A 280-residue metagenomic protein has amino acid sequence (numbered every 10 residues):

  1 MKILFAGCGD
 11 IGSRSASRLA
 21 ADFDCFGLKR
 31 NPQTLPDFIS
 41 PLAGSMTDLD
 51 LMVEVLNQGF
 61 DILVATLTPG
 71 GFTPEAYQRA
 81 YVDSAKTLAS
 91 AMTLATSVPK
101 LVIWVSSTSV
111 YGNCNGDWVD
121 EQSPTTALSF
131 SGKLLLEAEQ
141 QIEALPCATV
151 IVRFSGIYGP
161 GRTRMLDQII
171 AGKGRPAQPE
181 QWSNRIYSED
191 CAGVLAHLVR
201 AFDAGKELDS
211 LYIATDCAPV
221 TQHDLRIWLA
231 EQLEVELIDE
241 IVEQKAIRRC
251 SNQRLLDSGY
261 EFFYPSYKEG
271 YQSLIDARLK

Functional and structural regions predicted by a protein language model:
G12-S13: N-terminal Rossmann-fold NAD(P) dinucleotide-binding loop
I39-L88: NAD(P)H-binding glycine-rich loop region in Rossmannoid oxidoreductase-like domains and their noncatalytic homologs
T87-L128: Conserved Rossmann-fold NAD(P)-dependent oxidoreductase catalytic core, especially the SDR/UDP-sugar
N115-I151: Catalytic helix-loop patch of NAD(P)-dependent Rossmann-fold dehydrogenases
L145, Y158-Q168, G172, H197-Y212: Glycine/proline-rich active-site loop of Rossmann-fold NAD(P)-dependent oxidoreductases
R162-D167, A177-V199: Substrate-positioning beta->alpha
V194, A201-A246: Mid/C-terminal beta-alpha module of Rossmann-like enzyme folds, strongest in SDR-family dehydrogenases/epimerases
E243-K280: C-terminal amphipathic/interface module of NAD(P)-dependent oxidoreductases and related NAD-binding regulators
